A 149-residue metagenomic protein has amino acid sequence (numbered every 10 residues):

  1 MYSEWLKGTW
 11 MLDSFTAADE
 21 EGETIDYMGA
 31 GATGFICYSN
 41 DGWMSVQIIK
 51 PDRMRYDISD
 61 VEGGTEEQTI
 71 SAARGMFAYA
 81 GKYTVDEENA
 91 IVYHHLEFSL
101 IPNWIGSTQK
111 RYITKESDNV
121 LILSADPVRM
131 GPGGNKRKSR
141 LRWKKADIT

Functional and structural regions predicted by a protein language model:
M1-T149: Lipid interaction determinants
